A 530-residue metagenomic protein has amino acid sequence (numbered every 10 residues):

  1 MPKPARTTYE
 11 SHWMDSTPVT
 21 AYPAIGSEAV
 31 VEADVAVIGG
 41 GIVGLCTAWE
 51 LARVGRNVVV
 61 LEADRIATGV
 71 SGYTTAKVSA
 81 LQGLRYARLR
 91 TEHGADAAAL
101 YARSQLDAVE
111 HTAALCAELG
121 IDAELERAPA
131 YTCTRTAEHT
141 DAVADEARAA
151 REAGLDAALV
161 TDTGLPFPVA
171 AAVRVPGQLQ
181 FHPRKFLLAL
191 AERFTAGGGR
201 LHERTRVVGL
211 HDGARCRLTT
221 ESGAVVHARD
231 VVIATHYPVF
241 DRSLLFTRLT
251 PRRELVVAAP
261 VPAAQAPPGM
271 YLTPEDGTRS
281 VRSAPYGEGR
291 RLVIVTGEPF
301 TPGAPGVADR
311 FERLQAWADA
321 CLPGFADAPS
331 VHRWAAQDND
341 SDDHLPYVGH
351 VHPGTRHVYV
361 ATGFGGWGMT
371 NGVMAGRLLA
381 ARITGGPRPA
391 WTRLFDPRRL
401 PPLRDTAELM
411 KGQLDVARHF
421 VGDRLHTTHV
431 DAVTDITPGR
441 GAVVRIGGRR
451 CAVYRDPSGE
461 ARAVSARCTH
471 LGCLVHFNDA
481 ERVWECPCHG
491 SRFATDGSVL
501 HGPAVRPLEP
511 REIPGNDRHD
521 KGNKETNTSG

Functional and structural regions predicted by a protein language model:
M1-V35, S498, E509-R511, N516 (+1 more regions): Extreme N-terminal leader/targeting segments of oxidoreductases
P2-T17, L84-R90, A113-A189: Flavin (FAD/FMN) cofactor-binding and adjacent substrate-gating region of FAD-dependent oxidoreductase domains
A33-V60: N-terminal Rossmann-like FAD-binding beta1-loop-alpha1 element of flavoenzymes
R53-Y73: Glycine-rich FAD pyrophosphate-binding loop
D141, R148-A153, V173-R229: Helical element adjacent to the flavin cofactor pocket in flavoenzyme catalytic cores
G209-A284, G289, T434: Flavin-dependent oxidoreductases
V257, V443-G530: Rieske [2Fe-2S] iron-sulfur-binding domain
E275-D276, T301-L409, V464: C-terminal catalytic lobe of FAD-dependent flavoproteins
